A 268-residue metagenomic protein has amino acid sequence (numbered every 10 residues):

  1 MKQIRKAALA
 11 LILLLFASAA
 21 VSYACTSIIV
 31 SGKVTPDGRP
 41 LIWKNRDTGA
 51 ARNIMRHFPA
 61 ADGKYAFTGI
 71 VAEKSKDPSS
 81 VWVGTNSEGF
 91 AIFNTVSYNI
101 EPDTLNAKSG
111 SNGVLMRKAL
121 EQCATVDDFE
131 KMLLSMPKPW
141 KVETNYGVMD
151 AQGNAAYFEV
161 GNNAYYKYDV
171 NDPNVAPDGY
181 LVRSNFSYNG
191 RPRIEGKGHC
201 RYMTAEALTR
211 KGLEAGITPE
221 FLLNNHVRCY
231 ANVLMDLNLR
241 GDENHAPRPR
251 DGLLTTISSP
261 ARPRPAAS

Functional and structural regions predicted by a protein language model:
M1-L9: Bacterial N-terminal signal peptides that target proteins for export
A10-A19: Bacterial N-terminal signal peptides
S18-V21, T125: Generic detector of short, well-ordered, non-transmembrane alpha-helical segments enriched in hydrophobic residues
S22-R39, G49, D128-M132, K141-V142 (+2 more regions): C-terminus-biased signal that marks the final domain/tail of proteins
A24-S111, S135-T144: A contiguous strand-loop segment
R52-A66, N106-S111, A164-R201, A205-E206: A signal for specific C-terminal beta-sheet/loop modules enriched in small/flexible residues with GP/PG/PP motifs
P59-G69, Q122-K131, D236, H245-A246: Short, basic/low-complexity N-terminal boundary segments at the transition from targeting/disordered tails
S80-A176: Structured, non-membrane catalytic/scaffold regions adjacent to prosthetic-group chemistry
